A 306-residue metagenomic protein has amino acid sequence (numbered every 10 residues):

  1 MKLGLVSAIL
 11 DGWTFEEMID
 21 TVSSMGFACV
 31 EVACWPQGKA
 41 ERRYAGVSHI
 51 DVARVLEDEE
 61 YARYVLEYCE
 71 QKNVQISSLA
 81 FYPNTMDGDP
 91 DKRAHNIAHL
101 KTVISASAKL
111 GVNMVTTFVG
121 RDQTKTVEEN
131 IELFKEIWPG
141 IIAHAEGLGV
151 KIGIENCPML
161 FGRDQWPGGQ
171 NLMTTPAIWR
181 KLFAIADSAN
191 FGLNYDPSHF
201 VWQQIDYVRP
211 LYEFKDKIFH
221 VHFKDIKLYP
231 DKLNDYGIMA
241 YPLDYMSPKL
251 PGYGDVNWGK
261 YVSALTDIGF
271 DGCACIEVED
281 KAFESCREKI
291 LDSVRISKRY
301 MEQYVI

Functional and structural regions predicted by a protein language model:
M1-C29, C34-P36, E70, G111 (+2 more regions): Histidine-acidic metal/acid-base catalytic patches
K2-L5, H49-D51, D87-D89, K125-V127 (+1 more regions): A short, structure-level motif marking secondary-structure boundaries and short turns
I9-D11, W35, A40, F81-Y82 (+3 more regions): Residue-level "edge-of-site" marker
A33-Y64, K125: Glycine-rich, proline-tolerant flexible connector loops at the mouths of alpha/beta enzymes
S48-D51, E57-D58, D89, T126 (+4 more regions): Serine/threonine-rich low-complexity intrinsically disordered regions
R63-S78, N84-G192, W202, E213 (+3 more regions): Active-site acidic/histidine proton-transfer and metal-coordination neighborhood in alpha/beta enzyme cores
